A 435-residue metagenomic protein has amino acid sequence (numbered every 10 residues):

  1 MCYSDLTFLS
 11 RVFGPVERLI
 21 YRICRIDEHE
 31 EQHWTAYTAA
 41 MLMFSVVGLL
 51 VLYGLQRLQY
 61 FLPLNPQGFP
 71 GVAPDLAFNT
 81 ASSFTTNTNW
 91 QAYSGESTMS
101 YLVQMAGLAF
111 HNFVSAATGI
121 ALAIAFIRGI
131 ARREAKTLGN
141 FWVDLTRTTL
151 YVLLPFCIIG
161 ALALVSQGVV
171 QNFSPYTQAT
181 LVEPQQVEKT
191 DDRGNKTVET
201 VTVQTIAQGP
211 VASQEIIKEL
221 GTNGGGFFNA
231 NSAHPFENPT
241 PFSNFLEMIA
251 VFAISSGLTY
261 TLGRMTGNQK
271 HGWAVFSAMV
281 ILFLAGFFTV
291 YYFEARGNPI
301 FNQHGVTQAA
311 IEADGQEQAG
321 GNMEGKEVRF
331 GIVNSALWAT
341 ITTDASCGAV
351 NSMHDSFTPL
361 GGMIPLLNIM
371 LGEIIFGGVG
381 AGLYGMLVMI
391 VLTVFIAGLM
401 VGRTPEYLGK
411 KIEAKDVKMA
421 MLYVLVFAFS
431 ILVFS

Functional and structural regions predicted by a protein language model:
M1-N79, A123-I124, A131-G139, V143-P184 (+1 more regions): N-terminal alpha-helical transmembrane segments of multi-pass membrane transport and channel/translocase proteins
M41-L55, R147-V170, I254, K270-G297 (+2 more regions): Selective recognition of specific alpha-helical transmembrane segments in multi-pass small-molecule
L42-V46, A106-A117, F126, T149 (+6 more regions): Hydrophobic alpha-helical transmembrane segments of multi-pass membrane proteins
V51-F61, A131-A135, A163-S174, S232-N238 (+6 more regions): Transmembrane helix-loop junctions in multi-pass membrane proteins
Y60-L108, V170-I249, H304-A381: P-loop potassium selectivity filter motif centered on the GYG triad
A77-N89, A109-A121, A125, L153: Mid-bilayer segments of alpha-helical transmembrane spans in multi-pass integral membrane proteins that mediate
F242-W273, V280-I281, S346-K418: Long hydrophobic segments that form regular secondary structure
